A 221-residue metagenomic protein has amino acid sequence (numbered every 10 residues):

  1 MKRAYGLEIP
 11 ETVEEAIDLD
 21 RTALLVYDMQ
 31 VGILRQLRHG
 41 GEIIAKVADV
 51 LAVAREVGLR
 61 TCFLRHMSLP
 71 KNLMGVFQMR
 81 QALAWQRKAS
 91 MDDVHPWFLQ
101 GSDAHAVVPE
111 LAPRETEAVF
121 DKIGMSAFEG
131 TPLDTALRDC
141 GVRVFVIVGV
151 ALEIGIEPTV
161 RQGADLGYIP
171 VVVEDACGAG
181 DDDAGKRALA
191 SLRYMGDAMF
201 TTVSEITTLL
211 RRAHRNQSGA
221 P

Functional and structural regions predicted by a protein language model:
M1-A23, D49-V57, Q81, W85-P221: Active-site-adjacent betaalpha module
R21-V53, C62: Short, contiguous, helix-prone interaction/anchoring segments in small proteins
M29, H66-S68, D175: Active-site loop/turn elements of alpha/beta-hydrolase fold enzymes, especially the short glycine-/histidine-rich
L34, K71-N72, A127, D181: Conserved protein kinase catalytic core
A54-L73: Von Willebrand factor
L73-R80: Glycine-rich loop at the start of a catalytic domain that most often binds anionic cofactors/ligands
